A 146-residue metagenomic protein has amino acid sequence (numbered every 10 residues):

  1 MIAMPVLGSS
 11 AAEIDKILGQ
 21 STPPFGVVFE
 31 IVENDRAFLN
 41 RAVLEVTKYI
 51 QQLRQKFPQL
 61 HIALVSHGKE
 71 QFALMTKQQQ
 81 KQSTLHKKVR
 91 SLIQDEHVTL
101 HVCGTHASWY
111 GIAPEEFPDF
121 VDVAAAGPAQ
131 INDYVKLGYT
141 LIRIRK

Functional and structural regions predicted by a protein language model:
M1-R41, A124-N132, Y139-K146: Glycine/serine-rich loop-strand microenvironments at binding/catalytic pocket rims
F25-V27, P58-L60, E96, D119: Envelope-exposed proteins and targeting segments
V27-E30, A63-S66, T99-V102, R143: Structural recognition of the beta-strand scaffold that forms the well-ordered cores of secreted hydrolase catalytic
N34, H67-E70, T105: Solvent-exposed coil/turn segments that connect beta secondary-structure elements in extracytoplasmic/periplasmic
R41-Q55: Histidine-anchored nucleotide/phosphate-binding helix
L53-L64, V102-T105: Surface-exposed patches in mature extracellular/periplasmic domains of secreted proteins
L60-L74: Acidic helix-start/capping segments at beta-turn-to-alpha-helix junctions
M75-K146: A cross-taxonomic marker for long C-terminal extensions/tails that follow the last structured domain
